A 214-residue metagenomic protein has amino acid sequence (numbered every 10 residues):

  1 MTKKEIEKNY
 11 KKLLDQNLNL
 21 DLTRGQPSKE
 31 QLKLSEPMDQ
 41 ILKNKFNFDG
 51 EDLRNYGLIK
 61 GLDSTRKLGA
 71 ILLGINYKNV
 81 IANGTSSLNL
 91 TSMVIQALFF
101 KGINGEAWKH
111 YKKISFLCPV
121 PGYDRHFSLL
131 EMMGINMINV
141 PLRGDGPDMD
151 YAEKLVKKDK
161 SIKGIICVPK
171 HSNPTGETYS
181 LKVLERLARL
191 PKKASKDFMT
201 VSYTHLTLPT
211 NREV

Functional and structural regions predicted by a protein language model:
M1-I71: N-terminal "arm"/small-domain region of PLP-dependent enzymes with the aminotransferase-like
Q26-K29, H171, T210: Feature marks short, surface-exposed loop/turn motifs that line or immediately flank catalytic pockets and channel
Q26-S28, S86, L206: Short, internal active-site loops enriched in acidic
E51-D197, V201: Conserved core of the PLP fold type I
T204-T210: Conserved small/polar residues in nucleotide/adenosyl-binding loops
